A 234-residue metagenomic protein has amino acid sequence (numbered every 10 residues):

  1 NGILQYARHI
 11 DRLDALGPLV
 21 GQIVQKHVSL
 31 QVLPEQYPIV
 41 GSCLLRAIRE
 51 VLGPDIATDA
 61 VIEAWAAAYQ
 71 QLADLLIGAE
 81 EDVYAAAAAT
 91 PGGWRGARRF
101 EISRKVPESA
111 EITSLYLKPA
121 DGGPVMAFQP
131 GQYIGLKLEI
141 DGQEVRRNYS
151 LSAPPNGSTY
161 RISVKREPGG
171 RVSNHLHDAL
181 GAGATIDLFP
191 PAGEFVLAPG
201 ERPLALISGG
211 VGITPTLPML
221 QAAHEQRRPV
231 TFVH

Functional and structural regions predicted by a protein language model:
N1-G96: Globin-like tetrapyrrole-binding proteins
N1-L16, L72-E80, G122-V125, S158-I162 (+3 more regions): Charged, low-complexity, helix/coiled-coil-prone segments
G2, A7, V24, G41-C43 (+12 more regions): Small-side-chain structural scaffolding
G2-I10, K26-E35, G92-R98, D141-R146 (+2 more regions): Phosphate-binding glycine-rich loops and adjacent basic patches that engage nucleotide phosphates, nucleic-acid
Q25, V32-P34, A153, N174 (+2 more regions): Generic structural "secondary-structure junction" signal
V40, E63, L72, G169-H234: FNR/FR-type flavoprotein reductase catalytic core
T90-T185, P190, H224, P229-V233: Ferredoxin-reductase
